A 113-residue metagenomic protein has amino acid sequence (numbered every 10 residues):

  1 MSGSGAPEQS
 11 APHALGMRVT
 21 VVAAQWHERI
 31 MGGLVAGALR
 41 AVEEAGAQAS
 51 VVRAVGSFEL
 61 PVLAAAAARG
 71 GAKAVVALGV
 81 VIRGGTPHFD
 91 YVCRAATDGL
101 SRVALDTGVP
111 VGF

Functional and structural regions predicted by a protein language model:
M1-A6: Short gly/ser/thr-rich secondary-structure transition/capping motifs
S10-A54: Glycine-rich phosphate/diphosphate-binding loop of Rossmann-like nucleotide-binding domains
V22, R94-F113: C-terminal binding/interaction regions
G33, G37-R40, V62, G70 (+1 more regions): Alpha-helical macromolecular-interaction surfaces
V52-A77, R83, P87, S101-L105: N-terminal small/polar loop signature for handling phosphorylated ligands or for N-terminal nucleophile
D90: Serine-dependent acyl-ester chemistry module
